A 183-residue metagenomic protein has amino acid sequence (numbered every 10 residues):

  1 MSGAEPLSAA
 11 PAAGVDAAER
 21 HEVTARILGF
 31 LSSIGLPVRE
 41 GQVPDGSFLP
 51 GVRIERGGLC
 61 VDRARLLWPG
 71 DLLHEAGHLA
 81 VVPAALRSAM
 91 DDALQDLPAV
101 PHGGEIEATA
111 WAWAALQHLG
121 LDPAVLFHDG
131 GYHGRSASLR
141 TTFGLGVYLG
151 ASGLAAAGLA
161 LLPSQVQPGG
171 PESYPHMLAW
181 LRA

Functional and structural regions predicted by a protein language model:
M1-E55, R65, H118: Auxiliary, metal-adjacent structural segments of Zn-dependent hydrolase domains
V23, P69, G104: Hydrophobic (often cysteine-bearing) scaffold residues that line and stabilize catalytic clefts of nucleotide/cofactor
F48, V81-A112, Y132: Post-HEXXH active-site segment of zinc metalloproteases
R56-D71: Short pre-active-site segment immediately N-terminal to the catalytic Zn-binding motif
G70-P83: Active-site recognition of the HExxH zinc-binding catalytic motif
A110-Q117, A157: Short, hydrophobic/amphipathic alpha-helical patches that form generic packing surfaces within helical domains
A115-G131: Short helix/loop segments within enzyme catalytic domains that coordinate or immediately flank catalytic cofactors
R135-A183: Pan-zinc metallopeptidase signature
